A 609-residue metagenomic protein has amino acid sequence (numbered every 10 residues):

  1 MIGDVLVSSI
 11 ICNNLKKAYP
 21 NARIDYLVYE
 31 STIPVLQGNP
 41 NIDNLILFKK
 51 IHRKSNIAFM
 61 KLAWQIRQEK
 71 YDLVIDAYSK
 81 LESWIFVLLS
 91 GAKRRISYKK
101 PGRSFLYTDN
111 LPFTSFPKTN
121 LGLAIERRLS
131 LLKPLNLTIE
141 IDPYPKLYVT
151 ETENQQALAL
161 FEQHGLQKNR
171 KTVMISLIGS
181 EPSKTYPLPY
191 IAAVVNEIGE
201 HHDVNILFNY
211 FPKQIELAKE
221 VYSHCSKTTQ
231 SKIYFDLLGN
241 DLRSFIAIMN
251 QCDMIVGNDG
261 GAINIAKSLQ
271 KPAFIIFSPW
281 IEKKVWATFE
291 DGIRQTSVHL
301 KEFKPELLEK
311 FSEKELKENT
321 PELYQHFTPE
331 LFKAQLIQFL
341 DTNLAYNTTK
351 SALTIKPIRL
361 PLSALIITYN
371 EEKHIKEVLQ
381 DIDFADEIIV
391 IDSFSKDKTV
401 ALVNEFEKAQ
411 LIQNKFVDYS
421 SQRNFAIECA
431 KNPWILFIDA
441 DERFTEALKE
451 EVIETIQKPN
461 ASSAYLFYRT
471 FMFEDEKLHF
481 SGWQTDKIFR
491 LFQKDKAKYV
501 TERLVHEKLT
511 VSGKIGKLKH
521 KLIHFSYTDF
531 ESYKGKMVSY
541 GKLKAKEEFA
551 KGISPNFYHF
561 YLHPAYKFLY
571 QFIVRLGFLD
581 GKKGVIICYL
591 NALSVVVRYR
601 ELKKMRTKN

Functional and structural regions predicted by a protein language model:
M1-I358: Catalytic machinery of carbohydrate-active enzymes, primarily nucleotide-sugar-dependent glycosyltransferases
L45-L47, S231-D236, V400-C429: Conserved donor nucleotide-binding strand/loop of the catalytic core
L73, K431-W434: Short acidic donor-binding loop at the edge of a beta-strand
K213-Q214, D381, D392-A401, D439: A conserved acidic beta->alpha catalytic loop
P361-S363: Cell-envelope/extracellular polymer assembly enzymes that use nucleotide-activated donors
I366-F384: Short, well-formed alpha-helical segments that are part of the catalytic scaffolds of diverse glycosyltransferases
K373-K376, D397-E405, A447-L448: Acidic helix N-cap motif at the loop->helix transition within catalytic regions of sugar-transfer enzymes
S421-I427, W434, I438, T445-N609: Catalytic-site signature of metal-activated, phosphate-bearing donor transferases, centered on the GT-A/GT-A-like
